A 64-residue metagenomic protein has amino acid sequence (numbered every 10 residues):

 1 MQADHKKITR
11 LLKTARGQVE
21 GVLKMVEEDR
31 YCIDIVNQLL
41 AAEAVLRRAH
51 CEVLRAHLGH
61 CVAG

Functional and structural regions predicted by a protein language model:
M1-G64: Solvent-exposed interaction patches of small proteins and small membrane subunits
